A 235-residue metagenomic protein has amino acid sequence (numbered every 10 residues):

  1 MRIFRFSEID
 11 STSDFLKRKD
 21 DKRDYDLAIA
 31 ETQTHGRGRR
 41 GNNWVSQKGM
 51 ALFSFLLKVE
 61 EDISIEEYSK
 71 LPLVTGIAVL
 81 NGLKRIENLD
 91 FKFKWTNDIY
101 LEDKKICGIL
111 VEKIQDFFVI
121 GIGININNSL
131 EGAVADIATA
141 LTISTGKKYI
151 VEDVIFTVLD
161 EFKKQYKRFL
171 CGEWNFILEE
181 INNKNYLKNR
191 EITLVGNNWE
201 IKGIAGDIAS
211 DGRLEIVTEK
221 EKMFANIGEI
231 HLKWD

Functional and structural regions predicted by a protein language model:
M1-R85, G146-I150: N-terminal lobe of the biotin/lipoate ligase/transferase fold
S7, F93-W95: Short loop/edge segments at beta-strand edges and connector loops that shape dinucleotide/nucleotide cofactor-binding
D24, I63-F91, L101-D235: Long, positively charged amphipathic alpha-helical accessory segments at protein N-termini or as interdomain linkers
S46-Q47, K94, I208-A209: A short, compositionally biased micro-patch
